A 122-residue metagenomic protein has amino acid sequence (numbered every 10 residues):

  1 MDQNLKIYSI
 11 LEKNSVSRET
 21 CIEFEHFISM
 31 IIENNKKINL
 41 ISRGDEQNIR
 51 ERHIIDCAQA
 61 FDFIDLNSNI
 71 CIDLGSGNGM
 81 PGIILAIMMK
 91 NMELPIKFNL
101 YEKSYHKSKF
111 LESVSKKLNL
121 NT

Functional and structural regions predicted by a protein language model:
D2-L66, H106-K107, S113-L118: Class I SAM-dependent transferase core
A58-T122: Conserved SAM/SAH cofactor-binding pocket of Class I
